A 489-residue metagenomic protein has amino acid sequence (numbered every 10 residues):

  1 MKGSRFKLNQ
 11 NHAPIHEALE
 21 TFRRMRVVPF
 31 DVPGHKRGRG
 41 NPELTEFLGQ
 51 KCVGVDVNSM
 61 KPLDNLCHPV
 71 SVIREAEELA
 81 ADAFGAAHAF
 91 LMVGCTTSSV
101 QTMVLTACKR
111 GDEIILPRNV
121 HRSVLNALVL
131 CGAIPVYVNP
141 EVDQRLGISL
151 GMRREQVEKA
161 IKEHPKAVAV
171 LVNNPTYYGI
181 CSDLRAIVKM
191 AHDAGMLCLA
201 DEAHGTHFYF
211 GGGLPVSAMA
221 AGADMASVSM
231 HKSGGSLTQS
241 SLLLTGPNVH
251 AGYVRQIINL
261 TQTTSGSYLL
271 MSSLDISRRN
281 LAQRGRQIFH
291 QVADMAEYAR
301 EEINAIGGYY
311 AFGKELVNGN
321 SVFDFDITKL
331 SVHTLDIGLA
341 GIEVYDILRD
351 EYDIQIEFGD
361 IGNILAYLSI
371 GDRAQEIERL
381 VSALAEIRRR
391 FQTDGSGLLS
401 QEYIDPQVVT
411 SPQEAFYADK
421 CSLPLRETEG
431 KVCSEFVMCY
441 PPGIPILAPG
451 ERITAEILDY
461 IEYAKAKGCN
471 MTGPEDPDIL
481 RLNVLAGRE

Functional and structural regions predicted by a protein language model:
M1-S71, P442: N-terminal "arm"/small-domain region of PLP-dependent enzymes with the aminotransferase-like
R5, N9, I15-E20, R24 (+4 more regions): Conserved PLP-enzyme active-site core in the AAT-like
R37, Y177, K232-S233, N248-H250 (+6 more regions): Short, glycine-/Ser/Thr-/acidic-enriched flexible segments
V53-S98: Conserved N-terminal alpha-helix of the aminotransferase class I/II PLP-enzyme fold
L63, F90-M92, V170-N173, S331 (+1 more regions): Short glycine-rich or small-residue beta-strand-to-loop segments that form or flank ligand, phosphate, metal/Fe-S
L91, Y137-N139, V228, F358 (+1 more regions): Structural signal for conserved beta-strand scaffold positions within catalytic alpha/beta enzyme cores
Y298-P474: Conserved C-terminal alpha-helix-loop-beta "cap" of PLP-dependent enzymes that closes/shapes the active-site mouth
N470-E489: Charge-dense polyanion-binding interfaces
